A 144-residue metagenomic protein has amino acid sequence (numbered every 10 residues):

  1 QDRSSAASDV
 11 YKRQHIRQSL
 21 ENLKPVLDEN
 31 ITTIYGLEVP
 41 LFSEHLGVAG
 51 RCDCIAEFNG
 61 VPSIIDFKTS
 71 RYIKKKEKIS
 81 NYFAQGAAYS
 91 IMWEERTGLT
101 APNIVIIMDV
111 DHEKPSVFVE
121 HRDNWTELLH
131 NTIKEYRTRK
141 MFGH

Functional and structural regions predicted by a protein language model:
Q1-A7, Y11: Single conserved hydrophobic/aromatic residue that forms the stacking wall/gate of nucleotide- or nucleobase-binding
R3, T33, L46-V48: Residue-level preference for beta-strand/loop junctions
S4, P25, H144: Glycine- and charge-rich intrinsically disordered segments
A6, T33, T100-A101: Short loop/turn motifs at secondary-structure junctions
K12-E44: A short acidic/basic microdomain associated with nuclease active sites
V39-F142: Mg2+/Mn2+-dependent nuclease catalytic core
